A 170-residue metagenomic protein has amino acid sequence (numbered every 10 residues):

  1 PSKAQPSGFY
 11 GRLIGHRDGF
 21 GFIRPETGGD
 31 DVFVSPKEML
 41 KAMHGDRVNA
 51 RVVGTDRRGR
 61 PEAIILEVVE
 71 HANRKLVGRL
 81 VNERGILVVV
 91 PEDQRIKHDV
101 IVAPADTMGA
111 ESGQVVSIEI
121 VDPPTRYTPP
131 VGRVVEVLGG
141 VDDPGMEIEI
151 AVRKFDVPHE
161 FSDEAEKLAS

Functional and structural regions predicted by a protein language model:
P1-S170: Charge-lined substrate channels and their catalytic hotspots, especially those that engage the 3′ end of RNA
